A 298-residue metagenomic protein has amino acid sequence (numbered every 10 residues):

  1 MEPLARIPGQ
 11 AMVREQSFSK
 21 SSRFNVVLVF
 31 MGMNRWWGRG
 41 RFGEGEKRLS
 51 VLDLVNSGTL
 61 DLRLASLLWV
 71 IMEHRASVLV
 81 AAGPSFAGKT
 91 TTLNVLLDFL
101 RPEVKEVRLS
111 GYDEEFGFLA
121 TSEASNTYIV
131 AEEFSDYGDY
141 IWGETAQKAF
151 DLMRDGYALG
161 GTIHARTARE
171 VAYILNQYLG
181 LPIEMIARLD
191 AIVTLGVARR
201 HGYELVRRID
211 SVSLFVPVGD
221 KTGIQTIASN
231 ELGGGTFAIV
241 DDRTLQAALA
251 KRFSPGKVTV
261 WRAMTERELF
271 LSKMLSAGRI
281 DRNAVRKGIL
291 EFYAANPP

Functional and structural regions predicted by a protein language model:
P3, Q16-S17, S21: Cationic, low-complexity basic patches in intrinsically disordered or flexible, solvent-exposed regions
G9, V13-E15, F24-S77: P-loop NTP-binding catalytic core
V55, T59, W69-E73, L97 (+6 more regions): Signal for well-folded cores of large energy- and translation-related assemblies
R75-F86, T91-V197: Switch/coupling sub-region of P-loop NTPases
S77, E106, A198, S276-I280 (+1 more regions): Intrinsically disordered or highly flexible coil/loop and linker segments, enriched in small and charged/polar residues
A191-M274: Conserved P-loop NTPase
D281-P298: Terminal-proximal interaction/regulatory segments of ATP-powered molecular machines
